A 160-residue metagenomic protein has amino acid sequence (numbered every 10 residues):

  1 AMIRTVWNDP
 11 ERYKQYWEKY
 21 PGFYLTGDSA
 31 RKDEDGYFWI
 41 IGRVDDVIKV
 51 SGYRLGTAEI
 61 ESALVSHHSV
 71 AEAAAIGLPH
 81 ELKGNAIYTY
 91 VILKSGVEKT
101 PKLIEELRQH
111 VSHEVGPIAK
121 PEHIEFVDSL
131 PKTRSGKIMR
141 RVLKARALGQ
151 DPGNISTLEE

Functional and structural regions predicted by a protein language model:
A1-A58, V65-S66, K83: Conserved ATP-binding/catalytic segment of the ANL
I3, I41, T57, E61 (+3 more regions): Hydrophobic face of alpha-helices
P21, T26-G27, A71, F126-D128: Short loop/turn microsegments at loop-to-beta-strand junctions
I48, A74-L82, I87-I92, I104-E160: Conserved C-terminal "lid"/linker of ANL adenylate-forming enzymes
L64-A73: Short acidic amphipathic segments
L93-V97: Structural beta->alpha junctions
K99-L103: Catalytic cores and conserved motifs of cyclic dinucleotide signaling enzymes
